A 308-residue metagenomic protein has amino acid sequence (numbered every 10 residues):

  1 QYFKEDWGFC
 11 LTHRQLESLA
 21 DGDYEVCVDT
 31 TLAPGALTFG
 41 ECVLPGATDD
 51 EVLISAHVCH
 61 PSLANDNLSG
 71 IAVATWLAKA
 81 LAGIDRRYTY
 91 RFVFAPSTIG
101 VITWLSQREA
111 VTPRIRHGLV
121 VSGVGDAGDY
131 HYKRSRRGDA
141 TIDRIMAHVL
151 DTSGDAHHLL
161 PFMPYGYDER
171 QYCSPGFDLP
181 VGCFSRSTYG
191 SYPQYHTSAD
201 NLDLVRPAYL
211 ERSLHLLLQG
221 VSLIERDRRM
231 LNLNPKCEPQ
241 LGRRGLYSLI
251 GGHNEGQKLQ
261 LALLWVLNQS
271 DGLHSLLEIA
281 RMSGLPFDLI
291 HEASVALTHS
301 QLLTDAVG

Functional and structural regions predicted by a protein language model:
Q1-G308: N-terminal hydrophobic/helix-forming segments and targeting peptides
